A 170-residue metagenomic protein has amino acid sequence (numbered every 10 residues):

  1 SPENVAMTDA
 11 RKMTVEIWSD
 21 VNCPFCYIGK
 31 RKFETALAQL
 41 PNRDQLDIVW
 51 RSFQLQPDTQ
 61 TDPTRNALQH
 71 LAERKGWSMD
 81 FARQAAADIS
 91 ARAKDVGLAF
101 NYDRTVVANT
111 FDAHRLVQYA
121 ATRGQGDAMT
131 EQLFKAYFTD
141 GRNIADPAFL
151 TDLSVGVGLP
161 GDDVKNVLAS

Functional and structural regions predicted by a protein language model:
S1-A6, A91: Short intrinsically disordered, low-complexity coil segments enriched in acidic
E3, D9-L46, V117-S170: C-terminal cap of thioredoxin/glutaredoxin-like
K30-D140: Structural alpha/beta surface segment adjacent to cysteine/selenocysteine redox centers across thiol/disulfide enzymes
